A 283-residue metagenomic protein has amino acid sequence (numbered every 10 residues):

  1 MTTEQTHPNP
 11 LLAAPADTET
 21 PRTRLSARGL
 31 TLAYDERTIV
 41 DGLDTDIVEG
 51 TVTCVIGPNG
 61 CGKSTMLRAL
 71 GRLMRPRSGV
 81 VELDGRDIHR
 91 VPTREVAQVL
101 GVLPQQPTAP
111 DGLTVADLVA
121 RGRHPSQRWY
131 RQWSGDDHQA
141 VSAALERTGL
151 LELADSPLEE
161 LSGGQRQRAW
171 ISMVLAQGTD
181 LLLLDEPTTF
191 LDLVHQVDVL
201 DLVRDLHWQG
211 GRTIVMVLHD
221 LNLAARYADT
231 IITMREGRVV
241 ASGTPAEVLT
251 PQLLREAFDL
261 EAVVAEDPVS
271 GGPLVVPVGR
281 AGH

Functional and structural regions predicted by a protein language model:
L25, I39-G42: Conserved structural motif at the start of ABC-family nucleotide-binding domains
I56-P58: The feature captures the beta-strand-to-loop junction immediately N-terminal to the Walker
G71: Helix-to-loop junction immediately C-terminal to a conserved catalytic motif
G79-D87, V96: Conserved ABC transporter NBD signature motif
Q132, P157-L161, Q165: Conserved ABC ATPase signature
L182-E186, L191: Catalytic Walker B motif of ABC-type/P-loop ATPase nucleotide-binding domains
A257-H283: ABC ATPase nucleotide-binding domains
